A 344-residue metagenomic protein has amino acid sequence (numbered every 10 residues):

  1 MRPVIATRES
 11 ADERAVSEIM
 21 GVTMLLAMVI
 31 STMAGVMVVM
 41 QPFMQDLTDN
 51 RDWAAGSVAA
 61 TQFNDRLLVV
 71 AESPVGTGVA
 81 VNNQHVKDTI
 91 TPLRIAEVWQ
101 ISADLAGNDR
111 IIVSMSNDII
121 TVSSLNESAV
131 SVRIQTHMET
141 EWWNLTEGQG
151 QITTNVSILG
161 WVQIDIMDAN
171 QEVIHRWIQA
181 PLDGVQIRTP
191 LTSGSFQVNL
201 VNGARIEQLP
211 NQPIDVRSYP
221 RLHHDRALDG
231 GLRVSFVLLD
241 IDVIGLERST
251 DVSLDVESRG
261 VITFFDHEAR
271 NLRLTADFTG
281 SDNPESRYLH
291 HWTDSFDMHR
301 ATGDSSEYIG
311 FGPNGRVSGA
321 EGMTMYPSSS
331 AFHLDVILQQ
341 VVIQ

Functional and structural regions predicted by a protein language model:
M1-R14: N-terminal leader/signal peptides at the extreme start of proteins
E9, I19-V22, V39-M40, A60 (+1 more regions): Broad hydrophobic/π-residue packing in well-ordered secondary structure
A15-M28: N-terminal signal-anchor/signal peptide hydrophobic helix marking the start of the first transmembrane segment
V22, G35-I214, P220: Beta-strand/loop motifs with alternating small/hydrophobic and polar/acidic residues, enriched in the first structured
M28, T32-V36: Hydrophobic alpha-helical membrane-associated segments
T192, V201-Q344: Compositional signature of intrinsically disordered, low-complexity segments enriched in polar residues
